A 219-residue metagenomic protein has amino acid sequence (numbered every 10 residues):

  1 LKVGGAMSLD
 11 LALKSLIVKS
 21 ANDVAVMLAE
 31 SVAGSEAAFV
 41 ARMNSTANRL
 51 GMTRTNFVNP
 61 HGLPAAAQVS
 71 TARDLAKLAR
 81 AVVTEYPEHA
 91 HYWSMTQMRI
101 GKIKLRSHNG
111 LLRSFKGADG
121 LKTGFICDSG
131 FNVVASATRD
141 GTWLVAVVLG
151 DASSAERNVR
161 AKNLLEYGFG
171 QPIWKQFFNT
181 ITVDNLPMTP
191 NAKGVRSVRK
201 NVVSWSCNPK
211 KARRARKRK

Functional and structural regions predicted by a protein language model:
L1-R73, V83: Active-site-adjacent loops and short helices of periplasmic peptidoglycan-processing enzymes
M52-N56, P64-V69, R73-K219: Domain-terminus/edge residues, biased toward the C-terminal soluble/receptor-binding domains of extracytoplasmic
